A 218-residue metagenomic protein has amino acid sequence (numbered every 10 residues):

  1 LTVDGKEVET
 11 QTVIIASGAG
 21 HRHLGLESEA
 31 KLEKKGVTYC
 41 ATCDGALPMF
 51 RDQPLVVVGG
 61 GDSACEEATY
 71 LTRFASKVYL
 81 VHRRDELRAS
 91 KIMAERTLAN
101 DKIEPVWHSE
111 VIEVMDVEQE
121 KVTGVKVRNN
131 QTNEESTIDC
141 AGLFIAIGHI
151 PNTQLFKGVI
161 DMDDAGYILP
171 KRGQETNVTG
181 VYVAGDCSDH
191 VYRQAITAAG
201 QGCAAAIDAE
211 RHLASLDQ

Functional and structural regions predicted by a protein language model:
L1-T2, E7-V8, T72-R172, R211-Q218: A Rossmann-like FAD-binding core segment of flavoenzymes
E7-E33: Glycine/serine-rich phosphate-binding loop and adjoining beta1-alpha1 elements at the start of nucleotide-handling
Q11-T12, K35, D52-L55: Nucleotide donor/acceptor-binding cores
G25, A30-R51, I145-T197, Q201 (+1 more regions): FAD-site-proximal beta/loop scaffold in flavoenzymes
G59-G61: Glycine-rich Rossmann-fold phosphate-binding loop(s) that bind the pyrophosphate of adenine dinucleotide cofactors
A64: N-terminal Rossmann-fold NAD(P) dinucleotide-binding loop
A68-T69: Generic hydrophobic/aromatic pocket-lining and core-packing "Φ" positions
